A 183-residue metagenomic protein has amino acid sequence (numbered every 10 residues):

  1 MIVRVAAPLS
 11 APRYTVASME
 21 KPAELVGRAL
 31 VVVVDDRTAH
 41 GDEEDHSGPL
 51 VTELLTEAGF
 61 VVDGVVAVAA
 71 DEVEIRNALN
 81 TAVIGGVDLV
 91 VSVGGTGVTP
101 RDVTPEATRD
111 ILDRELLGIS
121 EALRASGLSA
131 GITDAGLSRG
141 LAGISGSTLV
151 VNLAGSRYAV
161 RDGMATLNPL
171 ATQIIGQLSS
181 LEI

Functional and structural regions predicted by a protein language model:
M1-I183: Non-catalytic beta/alpha edge segments that cap or flank active sites
